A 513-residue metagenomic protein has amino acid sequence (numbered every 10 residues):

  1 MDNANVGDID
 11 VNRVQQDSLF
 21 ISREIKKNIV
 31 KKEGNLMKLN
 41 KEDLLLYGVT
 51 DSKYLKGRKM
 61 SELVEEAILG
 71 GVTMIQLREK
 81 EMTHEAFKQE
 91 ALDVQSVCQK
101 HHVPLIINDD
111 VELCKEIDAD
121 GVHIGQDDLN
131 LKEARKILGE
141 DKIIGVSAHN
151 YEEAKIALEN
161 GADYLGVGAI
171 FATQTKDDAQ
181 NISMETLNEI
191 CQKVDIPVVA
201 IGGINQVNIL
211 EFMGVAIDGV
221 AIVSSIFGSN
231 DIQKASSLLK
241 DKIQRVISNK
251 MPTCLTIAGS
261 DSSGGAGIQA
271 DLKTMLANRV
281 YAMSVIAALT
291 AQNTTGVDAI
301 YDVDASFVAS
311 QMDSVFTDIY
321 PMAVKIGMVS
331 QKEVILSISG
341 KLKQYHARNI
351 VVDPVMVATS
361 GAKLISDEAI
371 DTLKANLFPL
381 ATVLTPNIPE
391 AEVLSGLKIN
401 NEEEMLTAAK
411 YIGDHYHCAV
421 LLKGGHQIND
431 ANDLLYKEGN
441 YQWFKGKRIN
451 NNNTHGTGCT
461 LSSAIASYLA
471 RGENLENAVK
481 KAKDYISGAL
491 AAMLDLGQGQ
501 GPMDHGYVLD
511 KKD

Functional and structural regions predicted by a protein language model:
E33-L129, K136-D163, N205-V207, I226-I247 (+2 more regions): Conserved N-terminal beta1-alpha1 strand-loop-helix module at the mouth
L69, V297-V383, P389, V393-N429: Ribokinase/PfkB-type carbohydrate-kinase core domain
E90-N160, D367-Y441: Conserved phosphate/ATP/ADP-binding segment of small-molecule kinases
Y164-I226, N230-S237: Active-site/ligand-binding-proximal alpha/beta "capping" segment
V246-M251, A299-D302, E476-D513: Charged C-terminal helix
I257-S263, Y441-G456: Short pre-catalytic strand/loop immediately N-terminal to key active-site residues, enriched for Gly-Thr
Q269, E392-V393, N451-L475: Short, small-residue alpha-helix embedded
